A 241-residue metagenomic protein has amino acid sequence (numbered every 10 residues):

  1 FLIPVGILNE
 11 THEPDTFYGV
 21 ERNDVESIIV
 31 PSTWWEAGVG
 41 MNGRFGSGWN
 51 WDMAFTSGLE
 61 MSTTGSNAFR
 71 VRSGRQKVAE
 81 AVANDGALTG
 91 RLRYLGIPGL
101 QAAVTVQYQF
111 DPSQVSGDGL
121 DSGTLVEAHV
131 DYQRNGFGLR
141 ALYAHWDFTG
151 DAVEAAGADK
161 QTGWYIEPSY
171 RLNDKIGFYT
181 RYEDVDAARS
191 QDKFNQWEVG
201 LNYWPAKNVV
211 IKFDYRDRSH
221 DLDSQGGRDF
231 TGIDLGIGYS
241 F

Functional and structural regions predicted by a protein language model:
F1, M53-S57, V104-Y108, A141-H145 (+3 more regions): Transmembrane beta-barrel strands of outer-membrane/channel proteins
F1-M61, N84-T89, R93-Q101, E167-L172 (+2 more regions): Outer membrane beta-barrel
N9-D15, T63-V71, S113-S122, T149-D159 (+2 more regions): Outer-membrane beta-barrel translocator domains and adjoining extracellular loop/strand segments of Gram-negative
T33-A37, S47, N84-L88, S122-V126 (+4 more regions): Residues that define the transmembrane beta-barrel architecture of outer-membrane proteins
G40-N42, R91-R93, E127-D131, E167 (+3 more regions): Outer-membrane beta-barrel architecture
R93-A188: Detector for outer-membrane/organellar transmembrane beta-barrel domains, recognizing the amphipathic beta-strand
S169-R171, K175-N208, K212, R216-R218: Outer membrane beta-barrel transmembrane domains
Y203, D229-F241: Outer-membrane beta-barrel "beta-signal"
